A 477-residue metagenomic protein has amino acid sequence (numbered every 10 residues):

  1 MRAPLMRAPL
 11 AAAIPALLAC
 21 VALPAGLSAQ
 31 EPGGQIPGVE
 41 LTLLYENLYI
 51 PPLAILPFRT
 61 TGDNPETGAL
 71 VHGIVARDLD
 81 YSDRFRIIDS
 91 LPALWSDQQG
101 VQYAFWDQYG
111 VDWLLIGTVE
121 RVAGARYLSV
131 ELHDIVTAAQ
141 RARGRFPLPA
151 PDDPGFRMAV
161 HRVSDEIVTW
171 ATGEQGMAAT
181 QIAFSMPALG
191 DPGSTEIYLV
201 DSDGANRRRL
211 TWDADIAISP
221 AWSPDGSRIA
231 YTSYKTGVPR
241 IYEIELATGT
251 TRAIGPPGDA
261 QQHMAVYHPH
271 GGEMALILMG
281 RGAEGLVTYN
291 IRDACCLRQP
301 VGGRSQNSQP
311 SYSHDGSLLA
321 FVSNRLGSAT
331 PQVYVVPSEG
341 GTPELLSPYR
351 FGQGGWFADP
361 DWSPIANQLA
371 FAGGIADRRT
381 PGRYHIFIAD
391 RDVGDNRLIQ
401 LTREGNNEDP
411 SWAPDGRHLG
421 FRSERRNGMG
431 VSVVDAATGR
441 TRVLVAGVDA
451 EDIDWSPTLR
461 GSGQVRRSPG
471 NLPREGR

Functional and structural regions predicted by a protein language model:
Q30-I50, V136-T211, L472: C-terminal/domain-edge helix-coil "capping" segments
Q35-A104, L115-T118: Short beta-strand->alpha-helix linker/helix-N-cap micro-motif that forms a surface specificity/interaction loop
Q99-E166: Amphipathic beta-strand/beta-sheet edge segments enriched in Tyr/Trp
A125-Y127, D191-Y198, V238-Y242, G282-T288 (+3 more regions): Structural motif
G176-A178, P224-D225, P269-H270, H314-D315 (+3 more regions): Residue-level detector of Asp-centered blade-edge/turn motifs that repeat once per structural unit in beta-propeller
I182, I229-A230, M274-A275, G316-L319 (+3 more regions): Hydrophobic beta-strand positions that form the internal "hydrophobic ladder" of WD40/Gbeta-like beta-propeller blades
D201-I218, I244-H263, Y289-Q306, V335-W356 (+3 more regions): Multi-bladed beta-propeller domains
